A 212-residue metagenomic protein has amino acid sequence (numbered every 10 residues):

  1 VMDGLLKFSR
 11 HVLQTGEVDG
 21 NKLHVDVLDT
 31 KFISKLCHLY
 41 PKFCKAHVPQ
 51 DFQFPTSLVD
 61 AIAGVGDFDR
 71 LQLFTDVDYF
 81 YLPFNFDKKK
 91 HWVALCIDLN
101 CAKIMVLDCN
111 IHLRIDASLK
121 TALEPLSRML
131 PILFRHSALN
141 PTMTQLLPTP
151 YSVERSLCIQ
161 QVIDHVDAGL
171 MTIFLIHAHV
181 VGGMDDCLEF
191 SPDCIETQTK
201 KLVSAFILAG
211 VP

Functional and structural regions predicted by a protein language model:
V1-M143, P148, S152, H165-V166 (+3 more regions): Cysteine protease catalytic domains with a Cys-His-Asp triad
P131, A138, C158, K201-S204: Sequence-pattern detector for short linear motifs and compositional/periodic biases rather than a specific fold
Y151, F174-L175, V180-P212: Contiguous terminal or domain-adjacent regions that often encompass a lipid-handling module or interaction segment
S152-Q161, V181: Short, solvent-exposed helix-loop connector elements
